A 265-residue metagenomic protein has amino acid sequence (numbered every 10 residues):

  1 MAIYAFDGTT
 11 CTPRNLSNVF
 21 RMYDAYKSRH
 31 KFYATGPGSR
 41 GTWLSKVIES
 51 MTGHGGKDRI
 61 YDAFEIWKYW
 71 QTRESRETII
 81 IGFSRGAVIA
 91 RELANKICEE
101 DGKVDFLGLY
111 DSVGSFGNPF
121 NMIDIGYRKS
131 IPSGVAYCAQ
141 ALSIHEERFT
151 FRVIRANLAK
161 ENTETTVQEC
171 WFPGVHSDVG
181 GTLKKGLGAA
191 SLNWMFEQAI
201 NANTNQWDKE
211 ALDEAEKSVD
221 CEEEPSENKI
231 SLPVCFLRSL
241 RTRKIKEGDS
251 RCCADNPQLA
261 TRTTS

Functional and structural regions predicted by a protein language model:
M1-S265: Active-site- or binding-pocket-proximal scaffold segments within functional domains
